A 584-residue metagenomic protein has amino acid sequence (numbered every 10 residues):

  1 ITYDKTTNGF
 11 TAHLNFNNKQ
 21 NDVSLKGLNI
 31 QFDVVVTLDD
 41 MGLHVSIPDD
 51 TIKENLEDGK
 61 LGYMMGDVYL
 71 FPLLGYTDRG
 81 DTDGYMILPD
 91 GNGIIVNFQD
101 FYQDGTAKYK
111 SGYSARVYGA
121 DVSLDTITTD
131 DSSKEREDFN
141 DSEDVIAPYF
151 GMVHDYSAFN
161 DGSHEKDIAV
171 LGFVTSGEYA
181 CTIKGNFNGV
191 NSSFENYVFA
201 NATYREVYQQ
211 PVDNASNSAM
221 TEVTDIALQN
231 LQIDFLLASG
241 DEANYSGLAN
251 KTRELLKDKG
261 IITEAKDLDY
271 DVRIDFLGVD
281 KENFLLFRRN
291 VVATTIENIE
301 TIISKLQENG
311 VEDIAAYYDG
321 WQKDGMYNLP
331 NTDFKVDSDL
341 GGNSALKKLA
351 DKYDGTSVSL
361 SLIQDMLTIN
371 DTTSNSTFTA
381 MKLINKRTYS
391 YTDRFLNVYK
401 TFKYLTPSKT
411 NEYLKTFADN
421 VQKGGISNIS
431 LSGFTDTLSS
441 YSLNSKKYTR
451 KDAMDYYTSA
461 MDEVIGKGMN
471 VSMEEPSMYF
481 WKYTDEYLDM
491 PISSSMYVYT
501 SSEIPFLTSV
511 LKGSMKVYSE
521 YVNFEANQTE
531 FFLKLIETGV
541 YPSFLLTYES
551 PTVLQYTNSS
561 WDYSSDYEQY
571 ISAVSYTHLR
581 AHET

Functional and structural regions predicted by a protein language model:
I1-A293, E300-I314: Carbohydrate-recognition beta-sandwich/jelly-roll modules in extracellular/periplasmic carbohydrate-active proteins
V23-L25, I504-T508, H578: Extended hydrophobic/Leu-rich segments
P89, L340-G341, H582: Short, proline-centered helix/strand-breaking motifs
D241-N244, T295, T449, T584: Intrinsic-disorder/low-complexity, polar/charged segments
R288-V291, T295, S338, R450: Alpha-helix N-cap/helix-initiation motif
T295-K305, N411-N420: Short, acidic/polar
D313-V574: Aromatic- and carboxylate-enriched substrate-binding clefts and catalytic-loop regions of carbohydrate-active enzymes
T577-T584: Conserved small/polar residues in nucleotide/adenosyl-binding loops
